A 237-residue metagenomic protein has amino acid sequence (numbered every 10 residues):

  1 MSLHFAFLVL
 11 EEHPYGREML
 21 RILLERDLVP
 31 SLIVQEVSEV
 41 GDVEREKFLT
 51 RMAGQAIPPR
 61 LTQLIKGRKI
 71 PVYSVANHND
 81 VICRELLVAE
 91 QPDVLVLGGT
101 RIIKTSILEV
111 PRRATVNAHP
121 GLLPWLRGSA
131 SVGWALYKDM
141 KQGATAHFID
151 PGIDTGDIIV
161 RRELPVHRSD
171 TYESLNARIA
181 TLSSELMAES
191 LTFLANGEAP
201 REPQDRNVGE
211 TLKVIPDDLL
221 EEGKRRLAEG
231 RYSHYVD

Functional and structural regions predicted by a protein language model:
M1-D237: One-carbon transfer enzymes
